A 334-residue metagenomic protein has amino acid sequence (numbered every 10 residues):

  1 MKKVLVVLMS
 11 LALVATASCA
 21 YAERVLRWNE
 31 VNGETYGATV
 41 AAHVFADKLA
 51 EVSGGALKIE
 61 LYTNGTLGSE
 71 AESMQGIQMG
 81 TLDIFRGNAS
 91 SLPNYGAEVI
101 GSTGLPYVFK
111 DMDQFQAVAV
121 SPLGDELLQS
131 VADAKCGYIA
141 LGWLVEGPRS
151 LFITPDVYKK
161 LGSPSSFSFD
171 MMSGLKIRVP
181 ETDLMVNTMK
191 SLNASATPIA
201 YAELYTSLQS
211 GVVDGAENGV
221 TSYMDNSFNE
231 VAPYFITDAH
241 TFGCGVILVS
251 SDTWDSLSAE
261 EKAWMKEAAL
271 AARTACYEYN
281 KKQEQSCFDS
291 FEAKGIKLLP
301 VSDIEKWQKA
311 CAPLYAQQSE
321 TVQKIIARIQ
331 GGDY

Functional and structural regions predicted by a protein language model:
M1-V4: Positively charged n-region of N-terminal signal peptides that target proteins for export
L8-T16: Bacterial N-terminal signal peptides
L11-A12, Y36, V120: Hydrophobic alpha-helical membrane-insertion segments
A15-T16, V40, G124, M189: Residues in and immediately flanking transmembrane alpha helices
T16-A22: Sec/Tat signal peptide C-region and signal peptidase I cleavage site
E23-Q114, D133, Y138-Y334: N-terminal secretory/targeting leader peptides
V118-G137: Hinge/lid segment of periplasmic solute-binding proteins
